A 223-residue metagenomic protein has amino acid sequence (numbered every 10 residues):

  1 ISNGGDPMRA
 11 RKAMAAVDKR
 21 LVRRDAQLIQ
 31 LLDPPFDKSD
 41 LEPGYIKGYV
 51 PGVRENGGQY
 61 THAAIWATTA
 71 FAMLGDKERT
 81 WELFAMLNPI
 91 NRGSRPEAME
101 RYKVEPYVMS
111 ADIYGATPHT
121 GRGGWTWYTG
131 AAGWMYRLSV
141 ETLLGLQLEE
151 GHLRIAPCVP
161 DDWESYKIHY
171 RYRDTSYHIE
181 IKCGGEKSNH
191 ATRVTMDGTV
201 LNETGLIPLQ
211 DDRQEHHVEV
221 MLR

Functional and structural regions predicted by a protein language model:
I1-R223: Acidic, mature catalytic/reactive cores of soluble proteins
